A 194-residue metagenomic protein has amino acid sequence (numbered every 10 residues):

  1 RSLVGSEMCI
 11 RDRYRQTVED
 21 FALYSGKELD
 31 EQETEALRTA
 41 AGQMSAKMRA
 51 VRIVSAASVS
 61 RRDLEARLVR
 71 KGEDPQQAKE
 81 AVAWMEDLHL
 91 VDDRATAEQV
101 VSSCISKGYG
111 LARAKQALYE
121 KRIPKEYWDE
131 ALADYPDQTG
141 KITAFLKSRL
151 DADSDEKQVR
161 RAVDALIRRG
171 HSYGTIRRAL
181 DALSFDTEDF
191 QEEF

Functional and structural regions predicted by a protein language model:
R1, S6, I10-F194: An alpha-helical, amphipathic repeat domain used for nucleic-acid recognition, typified by the mTERF helical solenoid
